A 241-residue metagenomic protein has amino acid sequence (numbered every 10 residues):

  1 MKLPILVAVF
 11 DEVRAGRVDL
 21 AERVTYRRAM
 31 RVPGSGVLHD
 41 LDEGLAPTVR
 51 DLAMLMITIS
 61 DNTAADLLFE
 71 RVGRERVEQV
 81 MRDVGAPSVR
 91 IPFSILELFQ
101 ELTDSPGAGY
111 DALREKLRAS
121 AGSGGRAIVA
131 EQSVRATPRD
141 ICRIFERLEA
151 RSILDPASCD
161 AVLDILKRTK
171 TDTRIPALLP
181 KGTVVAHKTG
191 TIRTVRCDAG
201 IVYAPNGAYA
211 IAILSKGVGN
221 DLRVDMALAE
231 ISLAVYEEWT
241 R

Functional and structural regions predicted by a protein language model:
M1-S105, A227: Active-site-adjacent loops and short helices of periplasmic peptidoglycan-processing enzymes
L20-E22, M30-G34, D42-G44, M54-L55 (+5 more regions): Generic detector of short, locally flexible boundary/turn motifs and exposed helical patches
R23-M30, L38-D42, D51, D111-A119 (+5 more regions): Membrane-targeting and insertion segments and their boundary/processing signals
S35, P47, I59-S60, S120 (+4 more regions): Generic signal for short, ordered secondary-structure residues within or immediately flanking folded domains
S35-D42, R82-S88, L98-F99, G107-E115 (+2 more regions): Short, charged low-complexity intrinsically disordered segments located at boundaries of structured domains
T48-L52, I59-A64, A121-V129, S215-G217: Flexible glycine/proline-enriched surface loops and loop-helix/loop-strand junctions
D66-F145, E149-A150: Mid-domain, small-residue-enriched loop/turn segments at the edges of structured enzyme/sensor domains
S133, T137-P138, C142-R241: Structured C-terminal helix/loop/strand segments within mature extracytoplasmic catalytic/sensor domains
